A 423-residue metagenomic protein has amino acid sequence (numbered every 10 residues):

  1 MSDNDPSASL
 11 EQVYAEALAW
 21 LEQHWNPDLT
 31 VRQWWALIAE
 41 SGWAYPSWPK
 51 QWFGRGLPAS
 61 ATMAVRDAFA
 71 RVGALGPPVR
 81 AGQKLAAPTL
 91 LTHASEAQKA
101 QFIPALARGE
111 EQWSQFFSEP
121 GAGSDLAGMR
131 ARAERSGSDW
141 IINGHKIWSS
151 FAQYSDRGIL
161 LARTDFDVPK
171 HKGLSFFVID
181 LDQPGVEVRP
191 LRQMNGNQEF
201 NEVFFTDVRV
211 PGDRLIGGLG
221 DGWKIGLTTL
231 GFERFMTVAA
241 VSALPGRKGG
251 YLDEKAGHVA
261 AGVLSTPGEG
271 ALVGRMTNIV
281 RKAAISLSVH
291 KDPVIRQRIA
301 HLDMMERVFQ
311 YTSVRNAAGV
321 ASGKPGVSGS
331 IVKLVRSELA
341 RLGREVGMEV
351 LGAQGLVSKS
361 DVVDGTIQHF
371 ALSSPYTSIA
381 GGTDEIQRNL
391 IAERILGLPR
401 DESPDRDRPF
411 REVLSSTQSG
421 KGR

Functional and structural regions predicted by a protein language model:
M1-A81, L85, A100-R108, Q112 (+6 more regions): Amphipathic, small/basic residue-rich leader segments at the start of a protein or domain
N26, R55, S149, S330-R423: Alpha-helix capping/hinge segments and adjacent helical runs
G109-F117, L161: A short, Trp-centered hydrophobic/proline-enriched beta-strand micro-motif
A122, I147-A152, M194-N195, Y376-G381: Glycine-rich phosphate/pyrophosphate-binding beta-alpha loops
A131-E134: A structural signal for short hydrophobic beta-strand segments in well-ordered beta-sheet cores
N143-L191, N201: A short core secondary-structure module
V186-R307, T377, S416-R423: Glycine-rich beta->alpha junctions and the first turn(s) of the following alpha-helix
K282, Q297-A321, S337-E338, L342-L351: Loop-to-helix element that buttresses phosphate recognition and phosphoryl-transfer chemistry
